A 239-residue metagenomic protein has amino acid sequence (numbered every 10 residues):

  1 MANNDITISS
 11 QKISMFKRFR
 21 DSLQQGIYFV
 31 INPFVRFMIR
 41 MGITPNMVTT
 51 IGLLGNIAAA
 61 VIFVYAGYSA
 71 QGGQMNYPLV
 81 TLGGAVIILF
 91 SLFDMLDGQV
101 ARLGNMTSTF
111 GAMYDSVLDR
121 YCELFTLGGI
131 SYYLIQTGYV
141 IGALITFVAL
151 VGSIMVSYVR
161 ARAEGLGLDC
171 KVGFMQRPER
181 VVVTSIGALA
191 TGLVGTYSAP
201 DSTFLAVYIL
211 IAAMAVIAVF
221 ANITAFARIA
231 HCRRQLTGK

Functional and structural regions predicted by a protein language model:
A2-G84, F125-K239: Hydrophobic alpha-helical transmembrane segments
T81-F93: Alpha-helical membrane segments and adjacent membrane-interface helices in multi-pass membrane proteins
G84-I87, G98-L144: Basic, amphipathic juxtamembrane/active-site segments that coordinate anionic phosphate or diphosphate groups
I88-S91, T109, M113, V117 (+3 more regions): Generic secretory/membrane-interface signal
L89-L92, Y121, V151: Hydrophobic/aromatic residues within the transmembrane alpha-helices of Major Facilitator Superfamily
S91, M95-Q99, V156-R160: Short helical (or helix-break) motifs at transmembrane helix termini and adjacent helical loops in multi-pass membrane
